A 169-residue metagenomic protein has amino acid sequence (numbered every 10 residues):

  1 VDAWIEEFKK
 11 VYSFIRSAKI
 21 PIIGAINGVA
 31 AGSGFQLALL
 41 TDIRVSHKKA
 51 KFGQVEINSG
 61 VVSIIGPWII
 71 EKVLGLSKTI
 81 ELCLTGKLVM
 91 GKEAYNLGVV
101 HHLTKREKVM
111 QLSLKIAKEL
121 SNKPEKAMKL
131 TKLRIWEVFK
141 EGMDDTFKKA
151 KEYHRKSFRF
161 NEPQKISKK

Functional and structural regions predicted by a protein language model:
V1-D2, D42, D144, K148: Alpha-helical interaction segments
V1-V11, A30, G142: Glycine- (often His-adjacent) and acidic-residue-rich active-site loop that binds/positions the CoA thioester
I5, S59, T104, K108 (+2 more regions): Low-complexity, compositionally biased segments
E7-V11, I65-I69, K78, L130 (+2 more regions): Hydrophobic alpha-helical segments typical of transmembrane helices and their membrane-interface/capping positions
Y12, R16-A18, S157-F158, E162: Generic alpha-helical secondary structure signal
S13-E125: Crotonase-fold acyl-CoA enzyme core
G86-K92, Q111, K115-K169: C-terminal alpha-helix plus adjacent terminal tail
